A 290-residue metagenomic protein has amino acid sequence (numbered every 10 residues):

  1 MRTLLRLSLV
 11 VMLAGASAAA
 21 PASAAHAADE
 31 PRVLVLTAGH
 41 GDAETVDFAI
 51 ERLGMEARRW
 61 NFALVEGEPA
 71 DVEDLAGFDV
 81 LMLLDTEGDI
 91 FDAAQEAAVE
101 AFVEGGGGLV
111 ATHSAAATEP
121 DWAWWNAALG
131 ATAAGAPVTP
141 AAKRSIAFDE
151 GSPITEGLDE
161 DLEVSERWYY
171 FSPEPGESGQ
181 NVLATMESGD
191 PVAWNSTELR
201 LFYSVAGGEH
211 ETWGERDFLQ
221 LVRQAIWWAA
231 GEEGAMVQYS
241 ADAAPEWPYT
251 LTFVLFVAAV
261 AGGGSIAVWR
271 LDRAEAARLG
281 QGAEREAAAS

Functional and structural regions predicted by a protein language model:
L7-A18: Bacterial N-terminal signal peptides
G15, A24-V80, M236-A241, D272-E275: Aromatic-Pro/Gly-enriched surface loop or interdomain linker that acts as a lid/target-recognition segment
D29-E30, V46-I50, A111-E187, N195 (+1 more regions): An acidic, glycine-rich "communication" segment
D29-V33, T37, E44, F48 (+1 more regions): A glycine-centered loop/beta-turn motif at secondary-structure junctions
L34-L36, A76-W122: Short alpha-beta junction capping motif
G39-A43, P69-D71, T86-I90, L109 (+4 more regions): Solvent-exposed loop/turn segments at secondary-structure junctions within structured extracellular/periplasmic domains
A241-F256: Juxtamembrane/start-of-transmembrane alpha-helix segments at the extracytoplasmic/lumenal side of membrane anchors
A261-S290: C-terminal membrane-anchoring or membrane-association module
